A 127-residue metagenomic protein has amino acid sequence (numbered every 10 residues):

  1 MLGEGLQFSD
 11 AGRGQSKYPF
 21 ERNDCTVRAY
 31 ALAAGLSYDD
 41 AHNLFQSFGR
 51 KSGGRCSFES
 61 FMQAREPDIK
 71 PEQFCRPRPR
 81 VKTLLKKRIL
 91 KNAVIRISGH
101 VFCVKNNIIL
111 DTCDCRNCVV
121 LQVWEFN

Functional and structural regions predicted by a protein language model:
M1-R55, E59-P67: Active-site nucleophile-adjacent alpha helix/oxyanion-hole segment immediately C-terminal to the catalytic cysteine
A29, S37, G99, V123-E125: Intrinsically disordered, low-complexity N-terminal regions enriched in serine/proline/glycine with scattered basic
F48-G99, K105-D114, V119: Conserved active-site-adjacent core of cysteine acyl-enzyme catalytic domains
N117-N127: Glycine-rich, aromatic-bearing surface loops/beta-hairpins
